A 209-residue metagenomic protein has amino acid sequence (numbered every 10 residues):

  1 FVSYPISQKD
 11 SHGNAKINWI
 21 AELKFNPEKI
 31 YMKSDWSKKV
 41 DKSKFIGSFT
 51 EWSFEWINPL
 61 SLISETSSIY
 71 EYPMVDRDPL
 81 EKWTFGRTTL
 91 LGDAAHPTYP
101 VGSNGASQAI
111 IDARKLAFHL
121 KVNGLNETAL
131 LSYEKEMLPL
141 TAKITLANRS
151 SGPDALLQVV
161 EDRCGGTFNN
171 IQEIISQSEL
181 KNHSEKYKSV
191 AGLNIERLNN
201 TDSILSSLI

Functional and structural regions predicted by a protein language model:
F1-I209: FAD-dependent flavoprotein oxygenase/oxidase catalytic domain
